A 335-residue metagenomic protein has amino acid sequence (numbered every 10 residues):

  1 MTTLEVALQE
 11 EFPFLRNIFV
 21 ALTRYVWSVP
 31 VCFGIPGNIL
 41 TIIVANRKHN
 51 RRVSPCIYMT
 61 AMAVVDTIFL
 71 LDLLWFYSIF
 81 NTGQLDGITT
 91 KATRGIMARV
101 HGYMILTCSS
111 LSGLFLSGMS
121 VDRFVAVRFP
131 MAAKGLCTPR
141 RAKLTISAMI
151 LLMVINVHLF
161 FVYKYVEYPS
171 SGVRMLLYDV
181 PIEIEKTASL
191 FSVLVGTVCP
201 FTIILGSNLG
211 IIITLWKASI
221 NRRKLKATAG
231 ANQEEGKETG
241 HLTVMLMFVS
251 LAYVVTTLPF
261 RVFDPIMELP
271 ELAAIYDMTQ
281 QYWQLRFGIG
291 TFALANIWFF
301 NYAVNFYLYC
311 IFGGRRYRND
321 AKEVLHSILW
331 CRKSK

Functional and structural regions predicted by a protein language model:
M1-G37, N81: Extracellular N-terminal segment of 7TM GPCRs
T2-P13, G83-T107, G135, V154-L205 (+1 more regions): Loop architecture of class A 7-transmembrane GPCRs
N17-S28, P55-G118, F129: Extracellular TM2-ECL1-early TM3 structural module of rhodopsin-like
W27, I68-G87, I105, S109 (+5 more regions): Helix-to-loop junction signature of class
P30-G34, A61-L73, G95, L106 (+6 more regions): Alpha-helical transmembrane segments of multi-pass membrane proteins
V65, I213-F260, Q284: Intracellular effector-coupling site of seven-transmembrane GPCRs, centered on the ICL3-to-TM6 transition
I68-W75, I79-T82, C108-G118, V125 (+2 more regions): Fourth transmembrane helix
I203-I204, S250-P265, R286-K335: Seventh transmembrane helix
